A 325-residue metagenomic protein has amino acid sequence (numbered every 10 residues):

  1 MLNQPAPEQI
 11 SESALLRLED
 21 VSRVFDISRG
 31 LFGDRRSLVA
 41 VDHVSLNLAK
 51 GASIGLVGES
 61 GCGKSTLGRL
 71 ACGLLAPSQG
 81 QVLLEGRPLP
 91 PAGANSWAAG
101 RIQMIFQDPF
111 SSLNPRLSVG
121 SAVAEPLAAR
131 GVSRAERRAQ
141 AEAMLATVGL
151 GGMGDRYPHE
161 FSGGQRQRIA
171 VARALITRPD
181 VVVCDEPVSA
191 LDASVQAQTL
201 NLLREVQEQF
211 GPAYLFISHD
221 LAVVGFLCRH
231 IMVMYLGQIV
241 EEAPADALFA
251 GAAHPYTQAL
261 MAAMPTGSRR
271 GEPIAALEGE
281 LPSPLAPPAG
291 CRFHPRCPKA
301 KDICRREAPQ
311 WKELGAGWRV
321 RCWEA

Functional and structural regions predicted by a protein language model:
L2, P7-A14, S28-F32, S37 (+1 more regions): Short catalytic/signature loops enriched in Gly
L31-R35, P88-Q103, S121, A129 (+3 more regions): ABC ATPase NBD coupling module
C72: Helix-to-loop junction immediately C-terminal to a conserved catalytic motif
A128, A135-G152, E205, M261-A262: Conserved ABC ATPase "signature" region
Y157-F161, Q165: Conserved ABC ATPase signature
I176-D180: A short, proline-enriched helix->beta-strand linker immediately N-terminal to the Walker B motif in ABC-type P-loop
V183, L191, V195-E272: P-loop NTP-binding/switch modules centered on Walker-like glycine-rich loops
